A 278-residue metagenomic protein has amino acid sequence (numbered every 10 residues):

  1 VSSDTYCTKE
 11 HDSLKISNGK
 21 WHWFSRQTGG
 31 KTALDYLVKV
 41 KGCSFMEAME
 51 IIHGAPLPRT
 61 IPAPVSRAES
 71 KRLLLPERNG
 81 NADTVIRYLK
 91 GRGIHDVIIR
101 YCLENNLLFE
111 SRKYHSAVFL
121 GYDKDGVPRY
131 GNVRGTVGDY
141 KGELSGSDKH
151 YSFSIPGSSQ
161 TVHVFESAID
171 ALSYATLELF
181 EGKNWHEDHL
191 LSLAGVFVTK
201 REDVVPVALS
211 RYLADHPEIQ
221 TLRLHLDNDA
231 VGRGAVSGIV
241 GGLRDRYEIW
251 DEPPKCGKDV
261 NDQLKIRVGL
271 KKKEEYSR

Functional and structural regions predicted by a protein language model:
V1-K90: Non-catalytic accessory segments of DNA primases and related replication-initiation nucleases
V1-T5, V97, I249-D251: Short secondary-structure junctions
K9, V65-P156: Basic, glycine-enriched DNA-binding surface that flanks or lies within the catalytic cores of DNA
W23, L37, L89, F119 (+5 more regions): Terminal peptide-recognition signature
K39, A171, A175-F180: Short active-site loop/helix that positions an aromatic residue
S158-V162, T221-L222: Short active-site oxyanion
V164-I169, G195-V198: Conserved mixed alpha/beta catalytic, RNA-binding, or beta-rich assembly cores of soluble enzyme, regulatory
E178-R278: TOPRIM fold recognition
